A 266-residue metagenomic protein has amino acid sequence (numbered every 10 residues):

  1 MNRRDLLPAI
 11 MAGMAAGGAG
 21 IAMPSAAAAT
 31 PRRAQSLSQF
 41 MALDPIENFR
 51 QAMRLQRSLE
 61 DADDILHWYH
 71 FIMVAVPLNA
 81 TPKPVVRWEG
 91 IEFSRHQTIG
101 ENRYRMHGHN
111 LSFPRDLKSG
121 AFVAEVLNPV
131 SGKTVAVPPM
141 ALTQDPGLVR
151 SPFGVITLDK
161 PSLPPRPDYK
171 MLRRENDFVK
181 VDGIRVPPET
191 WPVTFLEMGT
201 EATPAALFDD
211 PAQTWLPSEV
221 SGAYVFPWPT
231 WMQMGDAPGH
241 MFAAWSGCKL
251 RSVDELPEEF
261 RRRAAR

Functional and structural regions predicted by a protein language model:
D5-A27: N-terminal export signals
L7, A28-M41, S119, L127 (+4 more regions): Low-complexity, charged, repeat-rich alpha-helical/coil interaction segments
I21-L55: C-terminal segment of N-terminal export signals and the immediately downstream linker at the start of the mature
P45-E101: N-terminal targeting and processing segments
P77-A206: Predominantly extracellular/secreted and cell-surface proteins with exposed, flexible low-complexity segments
V193-Q233: Extended soluble regions of mature proteins
V220-R266: Edge beta-strand at a domain terminus
